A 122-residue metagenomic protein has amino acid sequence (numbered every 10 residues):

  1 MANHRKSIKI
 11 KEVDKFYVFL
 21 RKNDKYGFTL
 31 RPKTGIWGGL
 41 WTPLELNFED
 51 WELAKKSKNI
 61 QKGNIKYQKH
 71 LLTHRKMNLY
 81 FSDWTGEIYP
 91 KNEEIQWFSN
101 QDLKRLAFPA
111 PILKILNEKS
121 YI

Functional and structural regions predicted by a protein language model:
M1-I122: Intrinsically disordered, low-complexity, charged terminal extensions of DNA damage-control enzymes
